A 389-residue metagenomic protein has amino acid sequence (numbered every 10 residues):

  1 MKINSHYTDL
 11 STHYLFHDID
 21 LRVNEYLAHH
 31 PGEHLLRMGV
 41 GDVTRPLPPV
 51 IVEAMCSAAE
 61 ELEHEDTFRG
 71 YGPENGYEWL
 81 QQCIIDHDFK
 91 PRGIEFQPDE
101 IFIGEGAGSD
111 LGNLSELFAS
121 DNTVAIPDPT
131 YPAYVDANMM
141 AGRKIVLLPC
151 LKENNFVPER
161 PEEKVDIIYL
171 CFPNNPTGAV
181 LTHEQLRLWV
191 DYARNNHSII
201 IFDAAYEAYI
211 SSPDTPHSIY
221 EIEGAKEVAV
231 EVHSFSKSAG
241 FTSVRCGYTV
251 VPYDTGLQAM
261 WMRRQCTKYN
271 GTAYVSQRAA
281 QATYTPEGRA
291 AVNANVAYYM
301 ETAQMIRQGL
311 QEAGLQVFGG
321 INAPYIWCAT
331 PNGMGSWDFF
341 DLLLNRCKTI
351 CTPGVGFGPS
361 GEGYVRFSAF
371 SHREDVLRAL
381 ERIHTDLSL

Functional and structural regions predicted by a protein language model:
K2, H6-E105, T283-P286, L389: N-terminal small-domain helix-loop-helix segment of the aminotransferase-like
H30, A141, N195-N196, A313 (+1 more regions): Helix C-cap/helix->beta junction micro-motif
D66-A193, A208-S212, P216-I222: Conserved core of the PLP fold type I
D86, K90, A125, G333 (+2 more regions): PLP-dependent enzyme catalytic core of the Aspartate aminotransferase-like
I126, L147, F202, C351-P353: Hydrophobic residues in well-ordered beta-strands that form the structural core
I222-M300, Q304-Q308, D386-L387: Conserved core segment of the aminotransferase class I/II
Q281, V296-R307, V317-A329, G361: Conserved glycine-rich beta-strand-loop-beta hairpin in the small C-terminal domain of fold type I
